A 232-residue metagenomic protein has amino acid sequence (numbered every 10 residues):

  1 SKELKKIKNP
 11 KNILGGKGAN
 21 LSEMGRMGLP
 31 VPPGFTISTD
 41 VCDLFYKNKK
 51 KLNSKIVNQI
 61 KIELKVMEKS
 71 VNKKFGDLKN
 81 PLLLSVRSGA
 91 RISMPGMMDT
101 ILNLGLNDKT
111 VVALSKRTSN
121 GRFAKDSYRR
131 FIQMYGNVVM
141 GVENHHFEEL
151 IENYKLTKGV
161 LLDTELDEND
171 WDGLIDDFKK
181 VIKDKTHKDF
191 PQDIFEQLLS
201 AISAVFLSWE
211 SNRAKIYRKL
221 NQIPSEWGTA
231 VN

Functional and structural regions predicted by a protein language model:
S1-N232: Nucleotide/phosphate-binding sheet-loop regions of phosphoryl- and nucleotidyl-transfer enzymes
